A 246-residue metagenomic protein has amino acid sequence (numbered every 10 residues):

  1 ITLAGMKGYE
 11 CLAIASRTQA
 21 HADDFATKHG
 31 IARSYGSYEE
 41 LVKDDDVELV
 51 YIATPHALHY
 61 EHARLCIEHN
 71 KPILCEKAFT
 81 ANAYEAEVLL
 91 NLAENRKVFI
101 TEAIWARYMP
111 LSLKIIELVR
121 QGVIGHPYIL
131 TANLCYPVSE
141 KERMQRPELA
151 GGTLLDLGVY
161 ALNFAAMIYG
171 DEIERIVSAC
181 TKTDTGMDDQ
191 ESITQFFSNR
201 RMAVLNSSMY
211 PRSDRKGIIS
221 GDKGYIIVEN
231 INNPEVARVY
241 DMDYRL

Functional and structural regions predicted by a protein language model:
I1-H29: N-terminal Rossmann-like dinucleotide-binding module
A13, R33, E48-L49, P72 (+1 more regions): Short, Asp-centered acidic motifs that coordinate Mg2+ and/or phosphate in catalytic or ligand-binding sites
D24, E40, L49, E61 (+6 more regions): Alpha-helical elements of Rossmann-like donor-binding domains used by nucleotide-donor carbohydrate transfer enzymes
I31-Y38: Conserved SAM-binding strand-loop segment of SAM-dependent methyltransferases
Y35, C75, I100-E102, T131 (+1 more regions): Hydrophobic residues in well-ordered beta-strands that form the structural core
L49-H56, Y60-R107: Beta-strand-loop-alpha-helix segment that lines the small-molecule cofactor/substrate pocket of alpha/beta enzymes
A106-S178, D184: Predominantly a Rossmann-like dinucleotide-binding segment in NAD(P)-dependent oxidoreductases
N163-V236: Contiguous beta-strand/loop segments that form the cofactor/metal-binding neighborhood of enzyme cores
